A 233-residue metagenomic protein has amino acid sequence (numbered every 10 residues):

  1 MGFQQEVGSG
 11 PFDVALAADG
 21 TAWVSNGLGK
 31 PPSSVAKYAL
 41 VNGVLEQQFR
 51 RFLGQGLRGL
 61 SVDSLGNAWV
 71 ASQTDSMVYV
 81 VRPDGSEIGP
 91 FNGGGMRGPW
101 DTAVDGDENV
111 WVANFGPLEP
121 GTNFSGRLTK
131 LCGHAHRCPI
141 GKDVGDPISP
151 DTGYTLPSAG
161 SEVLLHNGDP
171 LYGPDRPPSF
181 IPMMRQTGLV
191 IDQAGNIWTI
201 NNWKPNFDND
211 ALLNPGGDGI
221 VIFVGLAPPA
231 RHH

Functional and structural regions predicted by a protein language model:
M1-H233: Flexible "stalk/tail and boundary" regions
